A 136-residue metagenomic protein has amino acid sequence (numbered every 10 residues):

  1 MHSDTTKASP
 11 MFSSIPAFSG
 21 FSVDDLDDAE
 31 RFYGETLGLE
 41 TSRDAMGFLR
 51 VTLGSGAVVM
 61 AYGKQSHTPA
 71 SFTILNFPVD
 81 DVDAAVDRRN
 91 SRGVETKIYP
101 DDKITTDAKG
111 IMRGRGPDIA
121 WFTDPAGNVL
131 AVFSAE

Functional and structural regions predicted by a protein language model:
M1-D28, V58, F72-L75, F133-E136: N-terminal beta-strand motif that seeds the catalytic metal site of vicinal oxygen chelate
S3-T6, V59-A61, I104-G110: A short, acidic/glycine-rich surface segment
L26, L75-V129, E136: Vicinal oxygen chelate
D27-E40: Amphipathic alpha-helical segments
E40-T73, V79, K97, R115 (+1 more regions): Conserved short beta-strand elements that form part of the metal-binding/catalytic scaffold of enzyme active sites
